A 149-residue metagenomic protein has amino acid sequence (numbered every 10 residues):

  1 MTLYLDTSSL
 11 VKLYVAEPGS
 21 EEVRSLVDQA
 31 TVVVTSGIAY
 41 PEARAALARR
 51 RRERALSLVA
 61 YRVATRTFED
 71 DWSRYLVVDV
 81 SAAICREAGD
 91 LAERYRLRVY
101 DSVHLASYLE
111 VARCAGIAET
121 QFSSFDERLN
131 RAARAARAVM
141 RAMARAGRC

Functional and structural regions predicted by a protein language model:
M1-A39, R50-V63, A138, A144-C149: Short, well-structured N-terminal submotif of metal-dependent ribonuclease cores
T2, A106, E110-C149: Acidic, PIN/NYN-like endoribonuclease modules and their adjacent C-terminal/linker elements
L5, T35, D79, V99-S102 (+1 more regions): Short beta-strand scaffold positions
A30, L47, R51-R54, W72 (+2 more regions): Short amphipathic alpha-helical interaction patches enriched in hydrophobic/aromatic residues with interspersed Lys/Arg
A30-V33, R74-L76, G116-Q121: Short active-site oxyanion
A39-Y40, R66, S73-Y95, S102-S107: Acidic catalytic patch
